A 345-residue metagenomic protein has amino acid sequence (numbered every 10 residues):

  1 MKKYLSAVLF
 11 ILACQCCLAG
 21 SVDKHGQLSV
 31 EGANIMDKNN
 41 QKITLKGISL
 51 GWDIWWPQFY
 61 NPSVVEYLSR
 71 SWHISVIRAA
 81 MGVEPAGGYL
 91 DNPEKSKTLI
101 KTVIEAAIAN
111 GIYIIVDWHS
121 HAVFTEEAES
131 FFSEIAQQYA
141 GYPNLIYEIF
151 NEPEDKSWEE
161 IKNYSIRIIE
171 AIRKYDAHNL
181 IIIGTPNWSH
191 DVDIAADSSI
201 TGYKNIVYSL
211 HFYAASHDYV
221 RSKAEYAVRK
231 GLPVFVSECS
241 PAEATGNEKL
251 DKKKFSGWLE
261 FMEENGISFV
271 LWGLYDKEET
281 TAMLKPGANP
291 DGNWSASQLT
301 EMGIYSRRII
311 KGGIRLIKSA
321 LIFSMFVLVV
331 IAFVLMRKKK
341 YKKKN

Functional and structural regions predicted by a protein language model:
Y4-A13: Sec-dependent N-terminal signal peptides
L18-V76: N-terminal carbohydrate-binding accessory modules
H25-S29, W52, P57, H73-S75 (+4 more regions): Extracellular glycoside hydrolase catalytic/binding regions
I35, V65-Y139, P143-L145, I149-E154: Substrate-binding cleft and catalytic face of glycoside hydrolase catalytic domains, especially the flexible beta-alpha
N39, I43-V64, M81-E94, A244-N247 (+2 more regions): Acidic/histidine-rich helix-loop elements that form or flank divalent-metal/phosphate-binding sites at the catalytic
G312-S324: Juxtamembrane/start-of-transmembrane alpha-helix segments at the extracytoplasmic/lumenal side of membrane anchors
I322-A332: Core hydrophobic alpha-helical transmembrane segments of single-pass membrane proteins
I331-N345: C-terminal membrane-anchoring or membrane-association module
